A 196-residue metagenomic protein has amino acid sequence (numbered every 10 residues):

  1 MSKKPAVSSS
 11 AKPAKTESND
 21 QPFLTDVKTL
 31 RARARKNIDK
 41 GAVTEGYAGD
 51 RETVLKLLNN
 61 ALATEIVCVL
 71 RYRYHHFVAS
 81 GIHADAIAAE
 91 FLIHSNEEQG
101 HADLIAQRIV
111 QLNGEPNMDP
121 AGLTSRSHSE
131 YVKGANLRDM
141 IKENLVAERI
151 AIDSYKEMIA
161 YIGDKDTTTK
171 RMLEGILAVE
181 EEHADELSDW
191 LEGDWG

Functional and structural regions predicted by a protein language model:
M1-G196: Iron-associated oxidoreductase/ferritin-like identity signal
